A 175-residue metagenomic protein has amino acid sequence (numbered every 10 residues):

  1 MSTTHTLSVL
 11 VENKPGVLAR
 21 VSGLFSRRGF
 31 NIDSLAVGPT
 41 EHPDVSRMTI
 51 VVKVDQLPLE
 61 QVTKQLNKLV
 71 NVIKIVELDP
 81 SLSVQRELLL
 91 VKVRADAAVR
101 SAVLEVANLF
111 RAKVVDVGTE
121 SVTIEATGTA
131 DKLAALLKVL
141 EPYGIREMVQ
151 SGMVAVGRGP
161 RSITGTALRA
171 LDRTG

Functional and structural regions predicted by a protein language model:
M1-R47, V51-G175: Long, contiguous binding/interaction regions
